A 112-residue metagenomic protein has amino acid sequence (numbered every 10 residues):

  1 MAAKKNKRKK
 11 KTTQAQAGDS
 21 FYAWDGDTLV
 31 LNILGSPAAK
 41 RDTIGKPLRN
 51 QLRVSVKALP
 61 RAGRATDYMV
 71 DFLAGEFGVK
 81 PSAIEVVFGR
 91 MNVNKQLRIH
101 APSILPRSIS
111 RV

Functional and structural regions predicted by a protein language model:
M1-D71, E76-P81, E85-M91, K95-V112: Contiguous, often N-terminal, cationic amphipathic patches that form binding interfaces
